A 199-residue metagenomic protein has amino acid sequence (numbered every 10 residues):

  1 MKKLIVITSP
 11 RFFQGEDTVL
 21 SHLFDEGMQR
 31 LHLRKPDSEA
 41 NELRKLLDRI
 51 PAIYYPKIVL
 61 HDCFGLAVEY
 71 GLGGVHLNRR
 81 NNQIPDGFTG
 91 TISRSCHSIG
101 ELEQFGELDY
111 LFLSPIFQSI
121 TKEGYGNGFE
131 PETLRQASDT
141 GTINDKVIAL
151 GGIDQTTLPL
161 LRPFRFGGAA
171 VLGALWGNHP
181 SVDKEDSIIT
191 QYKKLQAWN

Functional and structural regions predicted by a protein language model:
M1-D17, S93-S95, I148-A149: Active-site mouth loops of central-metabolism enzymes
P10, K35, R79, C96-S98 (+3 more regions): Short secondary-structure boundary segments
Q14-D17, A40, R44, H61 (+5 more regions): Structural motif corresponding to alpha-helix initiation and N-cap regions
V19, I58-G73, L77, C96-D109 (+4 more regions): Catalytic cores of alpha/beta
H22-F88: N-terminal active-site wall of soluble small-molecule enzyme domains
K45-L47, G126-R135: Charged helix-capping and loop-helix junction motifs
L77-D86, Y110-Y125, E130, L158-W198: Glycine-rich phosphate-binding active-site loops on the catalytic face of alpha/beta enzymes
